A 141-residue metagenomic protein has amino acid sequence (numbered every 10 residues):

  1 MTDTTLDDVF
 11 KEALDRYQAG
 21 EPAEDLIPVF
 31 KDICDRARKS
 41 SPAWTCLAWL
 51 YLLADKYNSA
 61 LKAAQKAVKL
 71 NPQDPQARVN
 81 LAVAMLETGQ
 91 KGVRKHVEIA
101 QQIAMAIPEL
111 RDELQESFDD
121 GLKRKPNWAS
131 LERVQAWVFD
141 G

Functional and structural regions predicted by a protein language model:
M1-L6, F139-G141: Long, contiguous interaction/recruitment modules in multidomain scaffold/adaptor proteins
T4, K39, Q73, E109-E113: Structural signature of alpha-solenoid helical repeat junctions
F10-N71, Q76, E87-G89, A100-Q102: Alpha-helical adaptor scaffolds
P42-C46, Q76-N80, K95, R111-E116: Alpha-solenoid helical repeat scaffolds
L50, A84, G121-K125: TPR/TPR-like alpha-solenoid repeats
V83-L86, S117: Conserved short hydrophobic patches within well-ordered secondary structure
K91-V93: Short, charge-rich, low-complexity interaction segments located in flexible loops at or near secondary-structure
I103-G141: Terminal, low-structured helical/coil segments at or just beyond the last alpha-helical repeat
